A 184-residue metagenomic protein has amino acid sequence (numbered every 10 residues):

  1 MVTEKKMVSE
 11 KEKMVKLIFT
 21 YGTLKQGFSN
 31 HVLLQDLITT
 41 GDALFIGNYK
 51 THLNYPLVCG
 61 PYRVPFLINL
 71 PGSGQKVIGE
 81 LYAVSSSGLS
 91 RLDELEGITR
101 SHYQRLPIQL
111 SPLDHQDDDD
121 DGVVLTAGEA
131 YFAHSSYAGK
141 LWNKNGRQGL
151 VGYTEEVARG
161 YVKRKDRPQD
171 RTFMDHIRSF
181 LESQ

Functional and structural regions predicted by a protein language model:
V2-Q184: Glycine-aromatic micro-motifs
